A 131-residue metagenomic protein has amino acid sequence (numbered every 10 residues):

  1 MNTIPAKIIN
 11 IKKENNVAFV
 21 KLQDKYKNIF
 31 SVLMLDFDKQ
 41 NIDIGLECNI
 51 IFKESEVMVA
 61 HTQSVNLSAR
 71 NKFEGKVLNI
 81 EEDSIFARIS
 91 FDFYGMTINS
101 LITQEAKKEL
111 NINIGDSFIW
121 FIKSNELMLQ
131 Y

Functional and structural regions predicted by a protein language model:
N2-A18, K25-N28: N-terminal structural module
N2-P5, N10, D36-E74, E105-Y131: Glycine/charge-rich catalytic "coupling/switch" loops of P-loop NTPases
I11-N16, I80-F86: Short, conserved beta-turn/loop elements at beta-strand boundaries and strand-helix junctions
N15, D24, F52, S84 (+2 more regions): A generic beta-sheet turn/junction motif
F19-K25, S31-L33, R88-Y94, L101: Short, acidic/hydrophobic/Gly-rich beta-strand patch recurrent on exposed beta strands that often constitutes part
E81-I98, K107: An exposure/low-complexity boundary signal
